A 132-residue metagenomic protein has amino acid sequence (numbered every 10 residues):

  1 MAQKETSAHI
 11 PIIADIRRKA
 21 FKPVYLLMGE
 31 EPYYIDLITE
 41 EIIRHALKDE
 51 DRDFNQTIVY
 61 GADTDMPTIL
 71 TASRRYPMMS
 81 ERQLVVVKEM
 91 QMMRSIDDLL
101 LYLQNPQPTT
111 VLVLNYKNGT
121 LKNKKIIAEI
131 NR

Functional and structural regions predicted by a protein language model:
A2-I10, R18, Y25, Y33-D36 (+1 more regions): Non-catalytic interfacial helical region
M28: Residues at the beta-strand->loop junction immediately N-terminal to the Walker
